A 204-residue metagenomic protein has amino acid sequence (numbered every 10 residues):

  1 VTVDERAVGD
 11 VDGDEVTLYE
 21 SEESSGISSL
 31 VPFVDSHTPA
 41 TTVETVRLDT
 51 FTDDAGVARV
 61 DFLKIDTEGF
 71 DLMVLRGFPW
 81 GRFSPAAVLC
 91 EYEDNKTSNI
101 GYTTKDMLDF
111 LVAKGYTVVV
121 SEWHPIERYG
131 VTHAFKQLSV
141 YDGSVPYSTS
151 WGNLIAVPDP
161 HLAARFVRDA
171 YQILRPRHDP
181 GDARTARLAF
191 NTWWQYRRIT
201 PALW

Functional and structural regions predicted by a protein language model:
V1-W204: Phosphate/nucleotide-binding beta-alpha loop and adjacent structural elements of enzyme active sites
